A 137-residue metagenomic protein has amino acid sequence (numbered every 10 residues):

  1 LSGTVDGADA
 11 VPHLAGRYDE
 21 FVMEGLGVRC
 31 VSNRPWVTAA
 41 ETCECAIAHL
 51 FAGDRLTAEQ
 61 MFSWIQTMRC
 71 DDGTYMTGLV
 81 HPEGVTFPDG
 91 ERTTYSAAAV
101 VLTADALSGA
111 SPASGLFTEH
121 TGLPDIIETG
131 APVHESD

Functional and structural regions predicted by a protein language model:
L1-V37, Q60, Q66-D137: Extended glycan-interaction surfaces of carbohydrate-active proteins
